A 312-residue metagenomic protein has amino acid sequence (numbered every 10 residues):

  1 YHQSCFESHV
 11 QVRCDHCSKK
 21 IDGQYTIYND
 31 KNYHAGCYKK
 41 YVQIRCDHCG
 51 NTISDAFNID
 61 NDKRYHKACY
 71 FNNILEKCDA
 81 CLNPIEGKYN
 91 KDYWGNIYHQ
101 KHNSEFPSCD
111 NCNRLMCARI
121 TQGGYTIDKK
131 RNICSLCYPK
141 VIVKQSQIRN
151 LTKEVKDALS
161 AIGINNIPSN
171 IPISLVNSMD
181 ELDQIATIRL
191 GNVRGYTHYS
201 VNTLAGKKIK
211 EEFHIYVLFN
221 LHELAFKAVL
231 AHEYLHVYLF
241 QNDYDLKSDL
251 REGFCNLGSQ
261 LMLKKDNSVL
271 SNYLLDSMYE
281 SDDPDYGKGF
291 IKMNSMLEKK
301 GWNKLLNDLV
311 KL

Functional and structural regions predicted by a protein language model:
Y1, C5-F6, C14-C17, I21 (+11 more regions): Fold-core signature of tandem repeat domains
H48, F71-V201: A metal-dependent hydrolase signature that marks the N-terminal structural subdomain at the beginning of catalytic folds
I74, I148-L151, F226-K227, A231 (+3 more regions): Hydrophobic (often cysteine-bearing) scaffold residues that line and stabilize catalytic clefts of nucleotide/cofactor
L75, N103-R114, I164, D276-L312: Pan-zinc metallopeptidase signature
K140-Q147, Y216-N220, Q241-D245: Second-shell loop/turn segments in exported
L159, A228-N242, E252-N256, Q260: Active-site recognition of the HExxH zinc-binding catalytic motif
I188-K227, Y234-Q241: Active-site scaffold of zinc-dependent metalloenzymes
Y244-Y286: Post-HExxH zinc-binding segment in Zn-dependent metallohydrolases
